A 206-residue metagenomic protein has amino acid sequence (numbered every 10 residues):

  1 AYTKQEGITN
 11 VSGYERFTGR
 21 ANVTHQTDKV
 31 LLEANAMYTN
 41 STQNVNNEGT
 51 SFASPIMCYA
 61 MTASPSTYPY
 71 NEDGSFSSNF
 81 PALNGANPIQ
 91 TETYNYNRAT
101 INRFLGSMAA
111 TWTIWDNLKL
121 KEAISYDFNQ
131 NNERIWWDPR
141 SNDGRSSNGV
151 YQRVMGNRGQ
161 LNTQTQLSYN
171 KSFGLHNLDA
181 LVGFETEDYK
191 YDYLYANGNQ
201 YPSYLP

Functional and structural regions predicted by a protein language model:
A1-K4: Transmembrane beta-strand segments that form the barrel wall of outer-membrane beta-barrel proteins
G7-S12, T18, N22-R103, A123-P206: Surface-exposed loop/interface segments of Gram-negative outer-membrane beta-barrel transport/assembly proteins
D28, T113-W115: Residue-level recognition of beta-strand termini and adjacent short loop/turns
G106: A cytosolic small-molecule/anion-sensing beta-strand core signal
L118: An active-site-proximal structural segment forming one wall of the substrate-binding cleft that immediately precedes
